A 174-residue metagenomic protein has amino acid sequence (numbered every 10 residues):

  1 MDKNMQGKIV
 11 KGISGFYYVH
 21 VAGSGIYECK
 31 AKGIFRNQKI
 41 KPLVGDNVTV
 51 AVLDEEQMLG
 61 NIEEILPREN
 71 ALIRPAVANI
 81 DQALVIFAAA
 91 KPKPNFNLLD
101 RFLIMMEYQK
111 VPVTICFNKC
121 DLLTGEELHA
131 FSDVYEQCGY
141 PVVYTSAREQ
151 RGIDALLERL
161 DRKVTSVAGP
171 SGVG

Functional and structural regions predicted by a protein language model:
M1-F96: N-terminal accessory targeting/assembly segments
S24, Q57, Y108, Q137-G139: Short, well-ordered coil/turn elements that cap or connect secondary structure elements
G45, M106, N118: Residue-level signal for inorganic ion chemistry
P75-A78, E107-Q109, R159: Conserved catalytic network of the ASCE P-loop NTPase/AAA+ motor domain
I80-F87, Q109-N118, G139-T145: Conserved beta-strand/loop subsegment of P-loop NTPase cores
N95-L98, E127-L128: Residues at alpha-helix caps and immediate loop-helix transition turns in enzyme cores, especially N- and C-cap
N97-E107: Histidine-anchored nucleotide/phosphate-binding helix
D121-V173: Canonical P-loop GTPase G-domain recognition
